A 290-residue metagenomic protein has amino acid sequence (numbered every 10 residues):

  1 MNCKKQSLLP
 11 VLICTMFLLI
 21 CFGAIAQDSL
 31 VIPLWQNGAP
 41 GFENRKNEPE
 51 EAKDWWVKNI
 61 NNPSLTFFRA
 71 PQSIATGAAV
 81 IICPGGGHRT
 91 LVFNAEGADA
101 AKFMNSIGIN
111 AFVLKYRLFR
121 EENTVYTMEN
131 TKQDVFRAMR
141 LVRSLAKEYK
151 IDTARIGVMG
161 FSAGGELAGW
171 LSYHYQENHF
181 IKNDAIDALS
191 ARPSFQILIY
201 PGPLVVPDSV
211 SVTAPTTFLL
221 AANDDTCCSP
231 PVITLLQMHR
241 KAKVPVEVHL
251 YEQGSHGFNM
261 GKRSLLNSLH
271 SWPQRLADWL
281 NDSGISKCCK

Functional and structural regions predicted by a protein language model:
Q27-I74: N-terminal cap/lid segment of alpha/beta-hydrolase-fold proteins
T76-G85: Short beta-strand element of the alpha/beta-hydrolase
V92-F93, R117-Y149, K262-L269: Catalytic nucleophile-loop/oxyanion-hole region of alpha/beta-hydrolase and closely related hydrolase-like folds
F93-F112, Q237: Short amphipathic alpha-helix adjacent to the substrate-entry channel of hydrolases
Q133-A214: Primarily recognizes the serine-hydrolase "nucleophile elbow" in alpha/beta-hydrolase and SGNH/GDSL folds
F218-A221: Short beta-strand/loop motif that positions the catalytic acidic residue of the alpha/beta-hydrolase fold
T226-I233: Conserved alpha/beta-hydrolase "acid-adjacent" motif
K243-K290: C-terminal catalytic histidine-bearing segment of alpha/beta-hydrolase fold enzymes
